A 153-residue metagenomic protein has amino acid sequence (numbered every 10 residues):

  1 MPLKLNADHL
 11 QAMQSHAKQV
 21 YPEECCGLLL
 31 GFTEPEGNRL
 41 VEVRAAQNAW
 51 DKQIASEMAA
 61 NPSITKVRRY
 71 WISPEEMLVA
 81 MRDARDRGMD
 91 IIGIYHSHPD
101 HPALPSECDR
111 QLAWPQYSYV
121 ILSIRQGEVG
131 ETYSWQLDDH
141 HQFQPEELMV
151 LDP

Functional and structural regions predicted by a protein language model:
M1-I91, D100-P153: Conserved beta-strand-loop surface patch within small alpha/beta domains used for substrate/adaptor or ligand engagement
S97: Residue-level "edge-of-site" marker
